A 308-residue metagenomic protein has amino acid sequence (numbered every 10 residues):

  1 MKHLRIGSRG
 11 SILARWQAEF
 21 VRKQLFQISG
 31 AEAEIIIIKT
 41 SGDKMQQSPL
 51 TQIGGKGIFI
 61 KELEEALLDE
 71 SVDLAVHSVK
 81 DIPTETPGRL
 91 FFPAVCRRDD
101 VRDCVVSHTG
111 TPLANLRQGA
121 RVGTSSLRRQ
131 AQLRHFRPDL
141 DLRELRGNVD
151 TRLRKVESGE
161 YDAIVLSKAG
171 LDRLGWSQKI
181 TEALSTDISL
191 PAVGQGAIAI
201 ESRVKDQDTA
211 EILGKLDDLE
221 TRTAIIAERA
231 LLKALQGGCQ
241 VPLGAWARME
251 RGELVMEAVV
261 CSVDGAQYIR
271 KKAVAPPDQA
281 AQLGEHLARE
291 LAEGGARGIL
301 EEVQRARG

Functional and structural regions predicted by a protein language model:
M1-M45, Q52, H135-G308: Small-molecule-sensing regulatory modules
I12-Q24, I58-F59, T84, R121 (+1 more regions): N-terminal winged-helix
S48-D73: Short, structured active-site "lid" loops
E62-L63, P112, T151-R152: Short acidic active-site motifs
L68, D73-H77, D162-S167: Paired acidic/hydrophobic, glycine-rich loop segments that form the ligand-binding mouth/hinge of periplasmic-binding
V79-I82, G88-L140: A conserved helix-loop-strand patch within extracytoplasmic ligand-binding domains of the periplasmic binding
P83-T84, R173: Short glycine-rich, flexible loops that bind phosphorylated cofactors or substrates
